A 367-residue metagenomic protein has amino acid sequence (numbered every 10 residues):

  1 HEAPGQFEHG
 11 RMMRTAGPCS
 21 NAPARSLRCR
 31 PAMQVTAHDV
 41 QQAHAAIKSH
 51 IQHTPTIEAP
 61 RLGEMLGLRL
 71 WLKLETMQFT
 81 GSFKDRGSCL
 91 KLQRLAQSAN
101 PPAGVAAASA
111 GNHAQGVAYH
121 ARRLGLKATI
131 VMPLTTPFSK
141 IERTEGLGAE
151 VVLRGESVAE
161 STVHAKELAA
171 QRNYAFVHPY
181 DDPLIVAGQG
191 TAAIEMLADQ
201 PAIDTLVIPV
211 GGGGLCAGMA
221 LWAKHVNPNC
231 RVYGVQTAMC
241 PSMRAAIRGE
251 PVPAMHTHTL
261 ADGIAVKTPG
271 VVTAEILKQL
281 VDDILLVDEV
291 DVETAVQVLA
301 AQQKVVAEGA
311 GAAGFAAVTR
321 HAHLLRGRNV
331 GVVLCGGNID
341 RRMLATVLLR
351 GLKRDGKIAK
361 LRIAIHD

Functional and structural regions predicted by a protein language model:
A3-P4, T15: Short linear motifs in low-complexity or flexible loops
R11-M12, A32: Residue-level detector of intrinsically disordered terminal segments
M13-P18, I47: Intrinsically disordered, low-complexity serine/threonine-rich segments
A32-D367: PLP-dependent amino-acid enzyme catalytic core
